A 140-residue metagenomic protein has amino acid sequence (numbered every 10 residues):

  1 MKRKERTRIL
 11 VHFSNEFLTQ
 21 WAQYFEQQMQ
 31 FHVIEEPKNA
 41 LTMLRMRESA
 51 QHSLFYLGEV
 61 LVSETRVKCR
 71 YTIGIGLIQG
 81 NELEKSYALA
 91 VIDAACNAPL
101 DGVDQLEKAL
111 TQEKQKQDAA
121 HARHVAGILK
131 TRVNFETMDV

Functional and structural regions predicted by a protein language model:
M1-F25: Charge-rich, low-complexity N-terminal segments
M1-R3, L10-V11, F31-K38, M43-M46 (+1 more regions): A generic short-segment signal for beta-strand/edge and adjacent turn/coil regions
M1-R3, T65-Q79, V125-L129: Solvent-exposed, charged interface segments at domain starts and junctions
R3, S14, Q28, N97-V140: Cysteine/selenocysteine-centered motifs that mediate thiol-based redox chemistry or coordinate metal-sulfur cofactors
F13-S14, L54, E82: Alpha-helix initiation/capping motif
Y24-C69, I75-G76: Structured beta-strand/loop patches that form or line metal/cofactor-binding pockets in enzymes
M43-R45, G58-E59, G80, T131 (+1 more regions): Generic structural "secondary-structure junction" signal
T72-K108: A hydrophobic, small-residue-rich beta->alpha segment in the mid-to-C-terminal subdomain of diverse proteins
